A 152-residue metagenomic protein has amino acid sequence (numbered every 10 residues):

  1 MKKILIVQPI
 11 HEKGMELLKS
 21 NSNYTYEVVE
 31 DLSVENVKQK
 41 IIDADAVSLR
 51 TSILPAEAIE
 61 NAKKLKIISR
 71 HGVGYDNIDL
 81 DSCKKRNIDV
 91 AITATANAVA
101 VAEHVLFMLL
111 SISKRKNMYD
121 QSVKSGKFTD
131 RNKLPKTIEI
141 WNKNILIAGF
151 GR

Functional and structural regions predicted by a protein language model:
M1-A91: An N-terminal-biased, well-structured beta-alpha scaffold segment characteristic of Rossmann-like dinucleotide-binding
N21-N23, G72, K116, S125 (+1 more regions): Generic intrinsically disordered, low-complexity segments enriched for polar/acidic and small residues
R86-I88, A94-N144: Phosphate-binding beta-alpha-beta segment of Rossmann-like dinucleotide-binding domains, i.e., the NAD(P)
F150-G151: Glycine-rich Rossmann-fold phosphate-binding loop(s) that bind the pyrophosphate of adenine dinucleotide cofactors
